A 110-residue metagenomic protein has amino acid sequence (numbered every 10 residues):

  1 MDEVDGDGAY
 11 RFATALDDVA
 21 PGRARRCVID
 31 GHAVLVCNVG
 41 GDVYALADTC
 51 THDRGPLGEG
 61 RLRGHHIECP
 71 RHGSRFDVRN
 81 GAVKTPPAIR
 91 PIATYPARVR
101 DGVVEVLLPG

Functional and structural regions predicted by a protein language model:
M1-G64, D77-V78, A82, P91-G110: N-terminal pre-ligand scaffold of iron-sulfur
C50, C69-H72: Short cysteine clusters
P70-R71, I89-P91: Short secondary-structure transition/capping segments
P86: Short glycine/proline-centered loop/turn elements that form peptide/ligand docking sites
